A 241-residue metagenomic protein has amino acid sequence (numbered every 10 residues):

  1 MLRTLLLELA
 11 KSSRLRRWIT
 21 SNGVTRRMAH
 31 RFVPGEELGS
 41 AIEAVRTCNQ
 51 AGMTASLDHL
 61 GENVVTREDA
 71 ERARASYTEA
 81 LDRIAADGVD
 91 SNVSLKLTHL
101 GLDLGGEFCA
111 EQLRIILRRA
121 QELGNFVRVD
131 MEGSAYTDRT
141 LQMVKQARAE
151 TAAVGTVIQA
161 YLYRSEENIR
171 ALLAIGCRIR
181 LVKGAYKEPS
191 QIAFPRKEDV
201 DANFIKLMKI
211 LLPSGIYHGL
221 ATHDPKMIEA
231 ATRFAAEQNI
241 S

Functional and structural regions predicted by a protein language model:
M1-S241: Positively charged, amphipathic and often flexible ligand-engagement surfaces
